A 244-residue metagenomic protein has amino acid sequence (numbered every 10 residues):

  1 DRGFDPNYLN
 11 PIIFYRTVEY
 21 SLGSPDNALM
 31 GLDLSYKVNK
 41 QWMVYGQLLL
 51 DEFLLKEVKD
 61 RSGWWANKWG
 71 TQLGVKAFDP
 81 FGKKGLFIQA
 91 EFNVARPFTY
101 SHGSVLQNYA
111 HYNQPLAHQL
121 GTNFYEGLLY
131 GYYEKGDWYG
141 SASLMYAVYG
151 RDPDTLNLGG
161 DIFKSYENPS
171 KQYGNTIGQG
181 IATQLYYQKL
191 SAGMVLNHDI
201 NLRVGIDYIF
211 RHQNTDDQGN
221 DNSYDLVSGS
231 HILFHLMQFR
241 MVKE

Functional and structural regions predicted by a protein language model:
D1-E244: Exposed, low-structure sequence patches enriched in small/polar residues
